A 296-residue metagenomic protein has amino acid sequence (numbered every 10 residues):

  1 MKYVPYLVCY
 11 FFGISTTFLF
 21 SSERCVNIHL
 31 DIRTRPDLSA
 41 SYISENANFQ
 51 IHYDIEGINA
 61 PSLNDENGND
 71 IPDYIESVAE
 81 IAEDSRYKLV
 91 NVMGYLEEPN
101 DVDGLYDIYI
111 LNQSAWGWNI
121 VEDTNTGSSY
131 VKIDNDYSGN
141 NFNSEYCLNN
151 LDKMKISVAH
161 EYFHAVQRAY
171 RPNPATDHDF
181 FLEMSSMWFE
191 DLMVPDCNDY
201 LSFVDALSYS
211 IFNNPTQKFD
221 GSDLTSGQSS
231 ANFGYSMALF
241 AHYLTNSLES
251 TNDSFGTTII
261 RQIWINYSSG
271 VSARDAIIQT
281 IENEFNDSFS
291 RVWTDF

Functional and structural regions predicted by a protein language model:
M1-P5: Positively charged n-region of N-terminal signal peptides that target proteins for export
L7-T17: Bacterial N-terminal signal peptides
S22-F49, I55-S129, D134-Y162, V166-Y170: Zn2+-dependent metallopeptidase catalytic core
P72-I75, F219-A231, I263-Y267, I278-I281: Active-site rim elements
V90-I108, P172-D179, N198-D205, T251-S272: Surface-exposed patches in mature extracellular/periplasmic domains of secreted proteins
L111, T176-T225: Post-HExxH zinc-binding segment in Zn-dependent metallohydrolases
Y162-R171, F233-S254: Alpha-helical scaffold elements that line and support the substrate/ligand-binding pocket of soluble hydrolases
S268-F296: Beta/coil-rich, acidic/histidine-enriched accessory regions frequently appended to metallopeptidases
